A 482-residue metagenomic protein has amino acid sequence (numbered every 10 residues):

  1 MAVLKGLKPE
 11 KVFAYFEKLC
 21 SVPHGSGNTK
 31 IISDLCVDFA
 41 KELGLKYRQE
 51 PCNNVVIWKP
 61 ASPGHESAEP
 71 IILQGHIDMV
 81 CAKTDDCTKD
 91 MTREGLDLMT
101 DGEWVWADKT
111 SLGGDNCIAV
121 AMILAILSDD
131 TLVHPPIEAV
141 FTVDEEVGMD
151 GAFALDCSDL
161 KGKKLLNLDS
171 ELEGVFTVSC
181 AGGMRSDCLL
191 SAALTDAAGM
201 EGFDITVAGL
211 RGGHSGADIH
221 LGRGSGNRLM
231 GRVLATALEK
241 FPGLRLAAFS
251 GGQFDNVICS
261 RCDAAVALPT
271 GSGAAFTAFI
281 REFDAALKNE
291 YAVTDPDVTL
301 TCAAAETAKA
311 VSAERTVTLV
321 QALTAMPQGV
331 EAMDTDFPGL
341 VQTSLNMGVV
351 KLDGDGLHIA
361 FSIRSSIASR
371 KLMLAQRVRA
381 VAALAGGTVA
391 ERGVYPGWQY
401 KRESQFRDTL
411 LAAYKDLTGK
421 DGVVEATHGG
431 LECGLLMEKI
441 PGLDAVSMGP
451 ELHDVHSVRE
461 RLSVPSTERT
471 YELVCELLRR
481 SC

Functional and structural regions predicted by a protein language model:
A2-W104: Acidic/His- and Gly-rich active-site-bordering loop/insert found across diverse amide/peptide-bond hydrolases
P9-V12, Q342-D355, K420-E476: Zn-dependent metallopeptidase/amidohydrolase metal-coordination segment
E17-S21, F254, A265, T299-A310 (+3 more regions): A short beta-alpha structural unit
H65-K163, L189, A313-V317, P327-Q328 (+3 more regions): Active-site metal-coordination/substrate-binding segment of hydrolases, especially metallo-dependent peptidases
P135-G226, L234, L238-E239: Fold-level recognition of mixed alpha/beta catalytic cores in primary-metabolism enzymes, strongest
S158, R223-K240, P269-G273, V317-T324 (+4 more regions): His/Asp/Glu-rich mid-to-C-terminal helical/loop segments that flank catalytic regions of hydrolases
S179, T195-M200, I219-S250, T270-S344: Acidic-enriched catalytic cores of C-N bond-cleaving enzymes acting on peptides and small amides
S225-N227, R232-F249, Y400-L443: Active-site-adjacent substrate-binding region of metalloamidase/peptidase-like peptide-processing proteins
